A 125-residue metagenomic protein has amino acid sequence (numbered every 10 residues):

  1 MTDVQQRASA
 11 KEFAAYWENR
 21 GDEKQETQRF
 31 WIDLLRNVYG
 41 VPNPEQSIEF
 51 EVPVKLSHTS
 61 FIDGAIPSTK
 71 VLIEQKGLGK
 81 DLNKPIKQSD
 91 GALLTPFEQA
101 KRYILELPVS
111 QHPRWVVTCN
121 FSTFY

Functional and structural regions predicted by a protein language model:
M1-W115: A short, conserved, highly charged catalytic patch centered on acidic carboxylates
F121: Carbohydrate-associated surface elements
F124-Y125: Structural motif
